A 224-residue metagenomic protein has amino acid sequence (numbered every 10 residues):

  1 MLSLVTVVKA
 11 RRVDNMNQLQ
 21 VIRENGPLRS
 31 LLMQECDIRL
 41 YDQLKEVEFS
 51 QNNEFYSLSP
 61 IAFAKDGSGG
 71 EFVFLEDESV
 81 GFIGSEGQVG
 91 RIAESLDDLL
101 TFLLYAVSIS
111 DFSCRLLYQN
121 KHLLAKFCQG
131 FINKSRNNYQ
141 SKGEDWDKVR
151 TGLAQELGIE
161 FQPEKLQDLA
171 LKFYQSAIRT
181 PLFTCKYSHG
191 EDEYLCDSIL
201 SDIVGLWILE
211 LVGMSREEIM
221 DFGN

Functional and structural regions predicted by a protein language model:
M1-G87, C114-Y118, F131-N224: A surface-exposed partner-binding patch
E86-H122: Compact, glycine/acidic-enriched structural inserts
K126-C128: Eukaryote-specific, cytoplasm-facing alpha-helical/coiled-coil scaffolding segments in long proteins
